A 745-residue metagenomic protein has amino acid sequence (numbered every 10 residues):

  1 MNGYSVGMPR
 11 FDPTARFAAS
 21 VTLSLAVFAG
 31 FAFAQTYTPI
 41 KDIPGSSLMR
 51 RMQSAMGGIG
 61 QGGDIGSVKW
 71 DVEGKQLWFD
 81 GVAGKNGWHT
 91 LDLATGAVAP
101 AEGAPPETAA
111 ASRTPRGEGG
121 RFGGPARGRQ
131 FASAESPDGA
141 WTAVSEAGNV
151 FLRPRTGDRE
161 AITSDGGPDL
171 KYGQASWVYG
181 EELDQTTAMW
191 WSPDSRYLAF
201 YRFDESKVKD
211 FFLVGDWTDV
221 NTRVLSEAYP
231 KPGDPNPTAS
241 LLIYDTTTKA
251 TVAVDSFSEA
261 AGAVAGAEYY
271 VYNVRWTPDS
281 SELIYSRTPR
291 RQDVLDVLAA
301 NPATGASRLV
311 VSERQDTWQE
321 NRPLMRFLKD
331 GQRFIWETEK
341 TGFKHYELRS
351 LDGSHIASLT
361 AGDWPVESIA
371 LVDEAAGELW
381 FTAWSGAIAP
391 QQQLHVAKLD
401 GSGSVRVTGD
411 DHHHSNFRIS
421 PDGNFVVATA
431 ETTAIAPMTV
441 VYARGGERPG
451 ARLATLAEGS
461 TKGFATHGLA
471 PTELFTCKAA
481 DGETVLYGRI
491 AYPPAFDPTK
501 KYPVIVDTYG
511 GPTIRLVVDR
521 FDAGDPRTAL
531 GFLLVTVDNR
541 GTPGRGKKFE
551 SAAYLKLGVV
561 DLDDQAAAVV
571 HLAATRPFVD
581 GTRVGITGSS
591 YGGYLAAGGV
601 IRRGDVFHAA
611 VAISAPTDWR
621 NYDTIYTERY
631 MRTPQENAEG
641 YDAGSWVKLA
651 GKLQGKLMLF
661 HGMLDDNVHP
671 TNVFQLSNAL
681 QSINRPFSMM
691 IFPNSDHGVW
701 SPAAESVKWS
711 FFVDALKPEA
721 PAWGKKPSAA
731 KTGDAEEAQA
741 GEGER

Functional and structural regions predicted by a protein language model:
A18-G30: Bacterial N-terminal signal peptides
Q35-T36, K41-G62, E102-R129, K725-K726 (+1 more regions): Disordered, low-complexity segments in secreted/periplasmic proteins that are enriched in proline
I40, S46, G96-V98, E102-E118 (+5 more regions): Predominantly five- to eight-bladed beta-propeller fold
R50-N86, A126-E135: Beta-strand-rich domains and repeat architectures in extracellular enzymes and scaffolds, especially beta-propellers
V68-K75, A132-A140, A188-Y197, N273-L283 (+3 more regions): Blade-terminus and WD-like Trp-Asp/Gly-His loop motifs, strongest in beta-propeller folds
G81-G87, A140-P154, G166-T186, Y201-S240 (+10 more regions): A flexible loop/linker signature enriched in serine peptidases of the S9 family
L93-T95, P154-G157, T246-K249, N301-G305 (+3 more regions): Short loop/turn segments that connect beta-strands within beta-propeller blades
K209-D210, V271-Y272, S280, S286 (+2 more regions): Serine-hydrolase catalytic core recognition
